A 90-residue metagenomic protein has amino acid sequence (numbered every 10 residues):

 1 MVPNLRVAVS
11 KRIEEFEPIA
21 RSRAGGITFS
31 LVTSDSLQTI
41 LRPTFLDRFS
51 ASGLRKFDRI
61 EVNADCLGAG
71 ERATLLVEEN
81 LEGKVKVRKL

Functional and structural regions predicted by a protein language model:
M1-G25: Extended boundary segments
S22-P43: Short, basic/aromatic beta-hairpin or loop at an interaction surface
F49-A51: Short, conserved secondary-structure segments in the cores of folded domains
G53-R55: Short, well-ordered loop/turn sites that connect or cap secondary structure elements
N63-G70: Short, charged beta-turn/beta-strand-edge "cap" motif at the junction between a beta-strand and an adjacent loop
G70-G83: Short beta-strand-centered aromatic/proline hotspots
V87-L90: Glycine- and charge-enriched low-complexity intrinsically disordered segments
